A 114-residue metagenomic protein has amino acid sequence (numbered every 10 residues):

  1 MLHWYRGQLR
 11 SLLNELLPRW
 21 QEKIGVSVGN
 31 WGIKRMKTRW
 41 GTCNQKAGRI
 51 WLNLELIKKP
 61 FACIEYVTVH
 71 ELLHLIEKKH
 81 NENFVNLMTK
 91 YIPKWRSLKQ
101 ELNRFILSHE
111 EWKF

Functional and structural regions predicted by a protein language model:
M1-Y66, L75-F114: Active-site-proximal or metal-binding-adjacent scaffold patches in catalytic folds
E71: Walker B catalytic acidic pair
